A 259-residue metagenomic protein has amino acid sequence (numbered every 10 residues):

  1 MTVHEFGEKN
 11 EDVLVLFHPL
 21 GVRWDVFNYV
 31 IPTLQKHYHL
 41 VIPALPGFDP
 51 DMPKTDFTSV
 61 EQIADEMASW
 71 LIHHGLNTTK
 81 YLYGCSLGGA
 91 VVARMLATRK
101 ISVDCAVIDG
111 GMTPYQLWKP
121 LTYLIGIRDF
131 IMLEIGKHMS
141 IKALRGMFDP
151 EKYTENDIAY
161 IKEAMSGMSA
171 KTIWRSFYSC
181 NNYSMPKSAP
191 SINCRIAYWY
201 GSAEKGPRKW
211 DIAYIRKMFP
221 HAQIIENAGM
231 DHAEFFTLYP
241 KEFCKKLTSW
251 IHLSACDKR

Functional and structural regions predicted by a protein language model:
F6-P53: Conserved HGGG/HGGXW glycine-rich cap/lid loop of the alpha/beta-hydrolase fold
V41-Y81: Active-site loop/oxyanion-hole signature of alpha/beta-hydrolase fold enzymes
G84-V92: Gly/Ala-rich beta-loop-alpha elbow adjacent to hydrolase catalytic centers
A97, V103-L133: Flexible "cap/lid" loop of the alpha/beta hydrolase fold
L117-W118, K137-P190: Conserved alpha/beta-hydrolase catalytic His-Asp/Glu region
I192, Y198-Y200: Short beta-strand/loop motif that positions the catalytic acidic residue of the alpha/beta-hydrolase fold
S202-P207, A233: Acidic catalytic loop of the alpha/beta-hydrolase fold
M230-E242: Catalytic histidine-centered segment of alpha/beta-hydrolase-like enzymes
